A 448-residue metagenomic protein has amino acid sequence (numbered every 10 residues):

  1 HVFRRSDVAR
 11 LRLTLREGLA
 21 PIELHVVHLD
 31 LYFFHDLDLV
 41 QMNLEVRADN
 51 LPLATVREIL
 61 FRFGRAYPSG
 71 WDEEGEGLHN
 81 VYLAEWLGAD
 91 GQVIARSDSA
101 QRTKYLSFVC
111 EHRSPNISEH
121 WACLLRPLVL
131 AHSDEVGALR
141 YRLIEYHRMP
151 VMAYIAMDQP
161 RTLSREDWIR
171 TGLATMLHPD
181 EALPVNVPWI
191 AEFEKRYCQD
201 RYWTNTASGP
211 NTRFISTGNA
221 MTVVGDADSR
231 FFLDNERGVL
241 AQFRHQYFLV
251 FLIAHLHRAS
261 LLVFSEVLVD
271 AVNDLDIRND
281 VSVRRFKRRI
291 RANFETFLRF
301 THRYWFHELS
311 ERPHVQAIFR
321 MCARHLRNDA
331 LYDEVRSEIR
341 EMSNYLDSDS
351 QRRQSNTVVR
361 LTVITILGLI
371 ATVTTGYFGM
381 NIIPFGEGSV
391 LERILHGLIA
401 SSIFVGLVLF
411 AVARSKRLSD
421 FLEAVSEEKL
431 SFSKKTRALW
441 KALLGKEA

Functional and structural regions predicted by a protein language model:
H1-R12: Long, charged/polar, low-complexity intrinsically disordered N-terminal extensions that precede catalytic
S6, S69, S97-S99, S107 (+20 more regions): Generic serine detector
R16-D276: Extended alpha-helical interaction modules
N50-I59, S164, I169, N279-S282 (+4 more regions): Alpha-helix capping and helix-coil boundary motifs
I190-F193, E295-L298, V315, F421-V425: Extended hydrophobic/Leu-rich segments
F243-P384: Membrane-associated alpha-helical segments
D329-A448: Hydrophobic alpha-helical transmembrane segments and their immediately adjacent juxtamembrane loops
